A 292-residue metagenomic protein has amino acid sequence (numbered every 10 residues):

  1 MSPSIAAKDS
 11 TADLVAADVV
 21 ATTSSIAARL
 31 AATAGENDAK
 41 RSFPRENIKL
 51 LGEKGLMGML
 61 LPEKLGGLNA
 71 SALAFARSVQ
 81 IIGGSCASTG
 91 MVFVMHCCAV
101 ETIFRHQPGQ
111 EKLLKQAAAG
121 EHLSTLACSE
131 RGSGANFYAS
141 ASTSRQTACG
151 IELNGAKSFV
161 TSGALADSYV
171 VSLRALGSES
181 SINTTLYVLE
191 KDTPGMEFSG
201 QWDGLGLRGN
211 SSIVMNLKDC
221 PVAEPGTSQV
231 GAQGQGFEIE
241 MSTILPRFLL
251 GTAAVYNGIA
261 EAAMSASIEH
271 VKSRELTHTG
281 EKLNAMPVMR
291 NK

Functional and structural regions predicted by a protein language model:
S2-R77, A253-K292: Alpha-helical interface subdomain recognition
F43-E53, G58-T161: Glycine-rich flavin
S78, L153-G155, Y187, L217 (+1 more regions): Buried hydrophobic positions in well-ordered alpha/beta secondary-structure cores of metabolic enzymes
H106-P108, T147-C149, R174-S178, K191-P194 (+1 more regions): Short loop segments at secondary-structure junctions
A141-T143, S168-S172, L186-V188, V214-D219: Conserved hydrophobic/aromatic beta-strand scaffold that supports enzyme active sites
A156, S199-D203: Short beta-alpha junctions and helix-cap segments that line functional grooves
F159-E197: A short core secondary-structure module
G204-K292: Glycine-rich beta->alpha junctions and the first turn(s) of the following alpha-helix
